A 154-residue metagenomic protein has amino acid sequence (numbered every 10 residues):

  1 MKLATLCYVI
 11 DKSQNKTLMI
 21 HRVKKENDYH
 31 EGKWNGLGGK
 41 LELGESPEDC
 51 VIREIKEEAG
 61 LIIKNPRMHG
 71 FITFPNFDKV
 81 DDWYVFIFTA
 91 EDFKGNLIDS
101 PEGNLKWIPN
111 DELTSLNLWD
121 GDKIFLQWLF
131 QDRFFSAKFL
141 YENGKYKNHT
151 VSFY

Functional and structural regions predicted by a protein language model:
M1-L18, L37-K40: Conserved N-terminal beta-strand and adjoining loop/helix that marks the start of the Nudix/MutT-like hydrolase domain
K2-L6, D81-I87, F134: Short hydrophobic/aromatic beta-strand or adjacent loop that forms the aromatic wall/cage of a ligand/substrate-binding
K12-N15, K25, F74, E91-N96 (+1 more regions): Short, charged/polar surface micro-motifs in flexible loops or helix N-caps
K16, I63-P66: Short acidic capping loops at alpha-helix termini that bridge into adjacent secondary structure
D28-G32, D82: A conserved beta-turn-beta hairpin within the catalytic core of GNAT-like acetyltransferases that forms part
L41-K64, P75-W128, H149-Y154: Unchanged
G70: Catalytic phosphate/metal-binding cores of nucleic-acid and nucleotide-processing enzymes, i.e., regions that mediate
F130-Y154: Charged phosphate-binding loop/patch that engages nucleotide di/tri-phosphates or the phosphate backbone of nucleic
